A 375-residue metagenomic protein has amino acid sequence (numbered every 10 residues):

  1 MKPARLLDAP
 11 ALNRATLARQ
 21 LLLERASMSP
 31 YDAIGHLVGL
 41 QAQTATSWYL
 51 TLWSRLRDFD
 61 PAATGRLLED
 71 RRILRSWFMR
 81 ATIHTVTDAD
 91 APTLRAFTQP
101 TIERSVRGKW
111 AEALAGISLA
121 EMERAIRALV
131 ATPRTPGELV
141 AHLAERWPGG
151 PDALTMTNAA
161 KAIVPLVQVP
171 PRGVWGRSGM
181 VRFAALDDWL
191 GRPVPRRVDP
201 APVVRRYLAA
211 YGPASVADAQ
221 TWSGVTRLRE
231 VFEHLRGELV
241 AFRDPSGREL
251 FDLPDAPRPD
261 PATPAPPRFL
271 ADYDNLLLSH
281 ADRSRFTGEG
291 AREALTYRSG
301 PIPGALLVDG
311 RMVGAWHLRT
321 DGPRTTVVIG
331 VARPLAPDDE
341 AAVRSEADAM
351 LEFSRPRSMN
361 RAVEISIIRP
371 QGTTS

Functional and structural regions predicted by a protein language model:
M1-L277, A281-R283, G288-S375: Long, low-complexity intrinsically disordered regions
